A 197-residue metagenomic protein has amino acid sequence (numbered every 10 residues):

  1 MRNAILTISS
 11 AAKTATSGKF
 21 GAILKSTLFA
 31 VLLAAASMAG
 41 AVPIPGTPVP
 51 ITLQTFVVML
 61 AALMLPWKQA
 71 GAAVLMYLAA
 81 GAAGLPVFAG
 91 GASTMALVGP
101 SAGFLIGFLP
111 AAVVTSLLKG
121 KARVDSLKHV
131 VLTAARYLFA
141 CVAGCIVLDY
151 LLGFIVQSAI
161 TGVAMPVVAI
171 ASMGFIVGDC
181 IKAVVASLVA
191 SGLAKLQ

Functional and structural regions predicted by a protein language model:
R2-A73: Hydrophobic transmembrane alpha-helices
R2-I5, A79-P86, T161-P166: Peri-membrane helix termini and adjoining interfacial loops of integral membrane proteins
N3-A15, G21, S26-L28, A35 (+1 more regions): Short helix-perturbing small/polar motifs within transmembrane alpha-helices
L28-A36, V58, A62, A73-G81 (+11 more regions): Alpha-helical transmembrane segments in multi-pass membrane proteins
S37-P50, L78-A111: Interfacial aromatic-anchored transmembrane helix boundaries in multi-pass membrane proteins
T47, G91, R123-Q197: Membrane-embedded alpha-helical hairpins and interfacial helices in multi-pass inner-membrane proteins
M64-L65, V114-A122, G192-Q197: Structural signal for the C-terminal ends of transmembrane alpha-helices and the immediately following loop
